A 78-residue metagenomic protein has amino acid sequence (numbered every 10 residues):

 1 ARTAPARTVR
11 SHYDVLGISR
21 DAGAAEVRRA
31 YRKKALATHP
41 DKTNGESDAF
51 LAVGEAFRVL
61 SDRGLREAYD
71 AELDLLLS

Functional and structural regions predicted by a protein language model:
A1-K42, A52-L60: N-terminal J-domain/J-like co-chaperone modules of DnaJ/Hsp40 proteins
A1-S11, E67-A71, L75-S78: Ubiquitin/ubiquitin-like proteostasis machinery centered on ERAD and p97/Cdc48
V59-E67: PDZ-domain C-terminal substructure recognizer with occasional recognition of PDZ-binding tails
